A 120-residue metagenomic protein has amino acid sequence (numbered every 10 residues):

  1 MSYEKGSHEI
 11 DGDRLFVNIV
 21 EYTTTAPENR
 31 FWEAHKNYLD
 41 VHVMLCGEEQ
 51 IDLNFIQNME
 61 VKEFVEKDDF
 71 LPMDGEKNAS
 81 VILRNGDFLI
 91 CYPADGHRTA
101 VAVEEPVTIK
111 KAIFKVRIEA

Functional and structural regions predicted by a protein language model:
M1-I19, A26-A34: A short, N-terminal "cap"/entry segment at the start of jelly-roll beta-barrel domains of the cupin/DSBH fold
I10-R14, A34-Y38, M44-C46, R84 (+1 more regions): Short connector loops at helix/strand junctions that flank enzyme active sites, especially segments positioning acidic
N37, M73-K77: Short alpha-helix capping/helix-loop boundary micro-motifs
N37-L39, V43-I51, Q57-M59, E66-D69: Glycine- and acidic-residue-biased ligand/ion/polar-headgroup-sensing regions
V41, F88-I90, P106-A120: A short hydrophobic beta-strand segment most commonly corresponding to one strand of the jelly-roll/cupin
D74, I82-A100: Conserved metal-binding segment of the jelly-roll/cupin
V101-E105: Short proline/glycine-enriched turn/loop segments at secondary-structure junctions
